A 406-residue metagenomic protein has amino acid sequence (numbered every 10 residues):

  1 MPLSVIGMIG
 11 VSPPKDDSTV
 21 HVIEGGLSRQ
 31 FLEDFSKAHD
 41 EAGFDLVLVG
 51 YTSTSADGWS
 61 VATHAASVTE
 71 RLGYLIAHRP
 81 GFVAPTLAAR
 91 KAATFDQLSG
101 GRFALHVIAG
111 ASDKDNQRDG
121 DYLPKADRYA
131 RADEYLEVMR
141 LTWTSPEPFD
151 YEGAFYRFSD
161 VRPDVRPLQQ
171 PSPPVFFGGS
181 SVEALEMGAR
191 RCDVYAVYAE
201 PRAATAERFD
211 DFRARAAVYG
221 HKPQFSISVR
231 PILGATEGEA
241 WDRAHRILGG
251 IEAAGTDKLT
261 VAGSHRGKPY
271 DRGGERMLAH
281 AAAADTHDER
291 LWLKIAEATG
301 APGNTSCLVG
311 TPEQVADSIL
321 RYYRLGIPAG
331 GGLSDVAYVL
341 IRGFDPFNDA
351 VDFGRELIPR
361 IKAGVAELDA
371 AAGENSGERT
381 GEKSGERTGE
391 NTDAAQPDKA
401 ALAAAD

Functional and structural regions predicted by a protein language model:
M1-R71, L168-P173: N-terminal beta1-alpha1-beta2 module of alpha/beta enzyme domains
P2-S12, D119, K125-L168, R202-L333 (+2 more regions): An alpha-helical appendage that flanks or caps ligand/catalytic pockets
L3-M8, V47-V49, G73-H78, F103-V107 (+4 more regions): Hydrophobic faces of well-ordered beta-strands that scaffold small-molecule active sites in alpha/beta enzyme cores
V11-Q30, A77-T86, Q169-S180, P231-G234 (+1 more regions): Active-site mouth loops of central-metabolism enzymes
Q30-G50, M187-Y195, R321-A329, L333-A337: Catalytic domains of carbohydrate-active enzymes, especially glycoside hydrolases
K37-E41, A62-E70, A92, D96-R102 (+3 more regions): Acidic (Asp/Glu)-rich catalytic clusters
L46-A65, A199-R202, Y338-A350: Glycine-rich, proline-tolerant flexible connector loops at the mouths of alpha/beta enzymes
G58-I76, R131, Y135, F353-D369: Alpha-helix-loop-beta-strand connector modules within alpha/beta enzyme cores
